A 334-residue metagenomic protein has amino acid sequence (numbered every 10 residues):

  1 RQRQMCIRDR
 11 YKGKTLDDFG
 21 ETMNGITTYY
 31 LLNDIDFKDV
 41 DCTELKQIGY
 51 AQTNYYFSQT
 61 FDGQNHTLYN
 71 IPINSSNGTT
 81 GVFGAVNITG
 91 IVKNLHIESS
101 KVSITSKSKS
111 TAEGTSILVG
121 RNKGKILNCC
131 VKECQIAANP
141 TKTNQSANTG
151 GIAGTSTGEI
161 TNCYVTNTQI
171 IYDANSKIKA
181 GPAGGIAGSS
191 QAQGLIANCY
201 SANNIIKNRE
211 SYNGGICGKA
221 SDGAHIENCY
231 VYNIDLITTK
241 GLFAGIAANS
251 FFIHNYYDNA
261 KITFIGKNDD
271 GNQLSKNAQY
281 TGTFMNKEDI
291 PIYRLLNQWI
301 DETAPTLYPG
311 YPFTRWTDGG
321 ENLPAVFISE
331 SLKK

Functional and structural regions predicted by a protein language model:
R1-Q4, R8-K334: Surface-exposed repetitive/solenoidal architectures
